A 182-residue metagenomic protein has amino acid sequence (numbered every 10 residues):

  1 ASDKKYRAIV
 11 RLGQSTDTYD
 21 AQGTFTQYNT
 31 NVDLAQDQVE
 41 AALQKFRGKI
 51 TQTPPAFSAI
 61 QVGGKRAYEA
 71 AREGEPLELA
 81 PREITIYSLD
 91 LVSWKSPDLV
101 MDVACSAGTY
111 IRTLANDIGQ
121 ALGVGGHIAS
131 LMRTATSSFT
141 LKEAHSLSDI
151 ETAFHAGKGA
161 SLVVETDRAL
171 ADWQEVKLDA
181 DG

Functional and structural regions predicted by a protein language model:
A1-L12, L77-D90: Structural signature of FAD isoalloxazine-binding scaffolds in flavoprotein oxidoreductases
S2-T51: Acidic, low-complexity central loop/insert segments
A8, G64, L114: Residue-level signal for inorganic ion chemistry
I9, D37-E40, A121-G182: Accessory RNA 3′-end/elbow-binding domains used by RNA modification enzymes
V10-L12, Q61, R72, S88-S93 (+2 more regions): Short, structured patches in soluble enzyme cores that scaffold and shape functional sites
Q14-T16, G48, A80-P81, W94-S96 (+1 more regions): Short, conserved beta-turn/loop elements at beta-strand boundaries and strand-helix junctions
F57-S58, V62-P81, I86-Y87: Extended alpha-helical targeting/anchoring segments, especially N-terminal organellar/secretory targeting helices
A59, D98-K142: Pseudouridine synthase
